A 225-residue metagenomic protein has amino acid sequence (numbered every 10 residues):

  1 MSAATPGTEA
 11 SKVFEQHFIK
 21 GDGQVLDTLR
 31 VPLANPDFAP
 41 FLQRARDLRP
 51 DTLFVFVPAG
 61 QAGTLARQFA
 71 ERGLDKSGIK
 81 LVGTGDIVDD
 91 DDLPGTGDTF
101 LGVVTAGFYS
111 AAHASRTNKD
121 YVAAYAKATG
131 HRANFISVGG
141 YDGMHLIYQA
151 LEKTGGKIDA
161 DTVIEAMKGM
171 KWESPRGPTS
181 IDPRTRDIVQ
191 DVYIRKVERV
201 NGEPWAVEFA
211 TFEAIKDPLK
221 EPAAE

Functional and structural regions predicted by a protein language model:
M1-E225: Extracytosolic ligand-binding ectodomains
